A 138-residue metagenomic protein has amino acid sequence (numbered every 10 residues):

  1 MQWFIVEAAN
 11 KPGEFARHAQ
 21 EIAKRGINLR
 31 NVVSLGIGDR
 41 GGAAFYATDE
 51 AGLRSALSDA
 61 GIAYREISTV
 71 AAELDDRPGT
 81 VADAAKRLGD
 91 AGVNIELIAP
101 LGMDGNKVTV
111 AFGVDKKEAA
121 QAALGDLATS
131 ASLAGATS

Functional and structural regions predicted by a protein language model:
M1-S138: A conserved regulatory-domain signal marking ACT and ACT-like small-molecule sensing domains and adjacent regulatory
